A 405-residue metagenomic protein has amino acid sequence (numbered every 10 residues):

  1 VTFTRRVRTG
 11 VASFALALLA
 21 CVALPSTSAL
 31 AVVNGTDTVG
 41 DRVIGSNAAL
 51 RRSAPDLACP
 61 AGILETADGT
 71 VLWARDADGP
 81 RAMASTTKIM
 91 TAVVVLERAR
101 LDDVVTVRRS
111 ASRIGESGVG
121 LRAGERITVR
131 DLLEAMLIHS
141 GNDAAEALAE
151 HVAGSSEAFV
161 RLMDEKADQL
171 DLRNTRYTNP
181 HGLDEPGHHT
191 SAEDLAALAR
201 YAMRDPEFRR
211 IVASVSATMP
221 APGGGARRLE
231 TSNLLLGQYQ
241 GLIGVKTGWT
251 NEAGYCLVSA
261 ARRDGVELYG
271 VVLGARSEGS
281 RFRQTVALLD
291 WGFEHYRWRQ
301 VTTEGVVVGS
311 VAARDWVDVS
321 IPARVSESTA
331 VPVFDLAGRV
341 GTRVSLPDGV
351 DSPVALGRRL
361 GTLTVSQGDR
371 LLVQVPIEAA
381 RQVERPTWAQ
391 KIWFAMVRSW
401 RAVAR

Functional and structural regions predicted by a protein language model:
T2-F14: Bacterial N-terminal signal peptides that target proteins for export
R6-T9, I89, R263: Hydrophobic alpha-helical segments, especially transmembrane helices and their immediate juxtamembrane helical caps
V7, L18, A31-V39, V325-G338: Short, compositionally biased leader-like segments
A20-L30: C-terminal segment of classical bacterial N-terminal signal peptides
C21-V22, L72, V354, V403: Catalytic-site microenvironment of enzymes that process N-acetyl-hexosamine-containing cell-wall polysaccharides
A29-P206, R210: Active-site-adjacent loops and short helices of periplasmic peptidoglycan-processing enzymes
R173, D184-D194, A199-R405: Domain-terminus/edge residues, biased toward the C-terminal soluble/receptor-binding domains of extracytoplasmic
